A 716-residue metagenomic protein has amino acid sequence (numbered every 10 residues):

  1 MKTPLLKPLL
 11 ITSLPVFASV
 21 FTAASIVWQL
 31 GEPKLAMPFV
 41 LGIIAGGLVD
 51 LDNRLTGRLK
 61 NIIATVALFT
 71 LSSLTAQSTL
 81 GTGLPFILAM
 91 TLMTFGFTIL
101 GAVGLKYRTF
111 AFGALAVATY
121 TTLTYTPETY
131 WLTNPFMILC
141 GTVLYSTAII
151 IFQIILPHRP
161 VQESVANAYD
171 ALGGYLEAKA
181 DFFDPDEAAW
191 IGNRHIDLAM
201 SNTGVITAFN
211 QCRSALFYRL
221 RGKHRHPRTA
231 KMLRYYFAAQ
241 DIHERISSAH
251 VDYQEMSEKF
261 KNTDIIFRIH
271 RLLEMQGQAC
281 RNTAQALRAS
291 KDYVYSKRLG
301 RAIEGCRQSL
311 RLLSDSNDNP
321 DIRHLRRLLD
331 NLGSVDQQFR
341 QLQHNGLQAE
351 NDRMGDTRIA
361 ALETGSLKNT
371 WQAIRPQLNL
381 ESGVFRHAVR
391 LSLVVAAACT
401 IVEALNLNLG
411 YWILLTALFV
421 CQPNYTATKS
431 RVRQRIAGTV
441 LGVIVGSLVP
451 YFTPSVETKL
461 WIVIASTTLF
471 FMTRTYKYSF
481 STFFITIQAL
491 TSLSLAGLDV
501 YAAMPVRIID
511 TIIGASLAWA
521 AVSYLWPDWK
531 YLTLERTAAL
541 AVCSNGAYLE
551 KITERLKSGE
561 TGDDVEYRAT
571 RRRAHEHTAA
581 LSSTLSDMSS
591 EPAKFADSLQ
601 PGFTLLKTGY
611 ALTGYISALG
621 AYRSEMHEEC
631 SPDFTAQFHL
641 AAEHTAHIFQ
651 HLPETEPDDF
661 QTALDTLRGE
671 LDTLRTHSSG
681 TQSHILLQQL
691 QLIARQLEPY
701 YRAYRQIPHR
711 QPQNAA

Functional and structural regions predicted by a protein language model:
M1-L115, Y120-A148, F152-L156, N319-F484 (+16 more regions): Alpha-helical transmembrane segments and their membrane-interface boundaries that form or gate the permeation pathway
M1-L14, S25, Q29, D50-L51 (+6 more regions): Long, hydrophobic alpha-helical segments that serve as membrane-spanning/inserting helices
M90-T94, F237-R245, L612: Elongated alpha-helical scaffolds
